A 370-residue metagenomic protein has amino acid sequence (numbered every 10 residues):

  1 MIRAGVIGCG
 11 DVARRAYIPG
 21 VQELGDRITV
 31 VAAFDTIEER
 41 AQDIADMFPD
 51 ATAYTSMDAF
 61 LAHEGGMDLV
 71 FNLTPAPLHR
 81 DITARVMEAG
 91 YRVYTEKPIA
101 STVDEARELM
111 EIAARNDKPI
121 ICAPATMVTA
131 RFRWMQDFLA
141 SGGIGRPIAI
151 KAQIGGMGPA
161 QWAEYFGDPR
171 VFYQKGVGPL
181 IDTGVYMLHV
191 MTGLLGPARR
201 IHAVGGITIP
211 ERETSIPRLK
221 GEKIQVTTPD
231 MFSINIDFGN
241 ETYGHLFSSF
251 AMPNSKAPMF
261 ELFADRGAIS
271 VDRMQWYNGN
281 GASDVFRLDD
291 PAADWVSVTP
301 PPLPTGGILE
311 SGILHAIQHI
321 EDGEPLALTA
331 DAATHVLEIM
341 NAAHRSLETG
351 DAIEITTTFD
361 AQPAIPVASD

Functional and structural regions predicted by a protein language model:
M1-F48: N-terminal Rossmann-like dinucleotide-binding module
V12, T36-E39, P302-L314: Active-site loop of classical SDR/Rossmann-like NAD(P)-dependent oxidoreductases, centered on the catalytic Tyr-X3-Lys
F48-I112: Beta-loop-alpha module in the N-terminal Rossmann-like domain of NAD(P)-dependent dehydrogenases, especially those
T55, T95, I120-C122, L246 (+1 more regions): Hydrophobic residues in well-ordered beta-strands that form the structural core
L69-F71, K118, A316-D370: C-terminal helix-rich "cap/oligomerization" subdomain common to oxidoreductases
E108-T126, G145-I150: Rossmann-fold dehydrogenase core element
T126-Q225, G350: Predominantly a Rossmann-like dinucleotide-binding segment in NAD(P)-dependent oxidoreductases
H189-N280, G312-D322, D360-D370: Contiguous beta-strand/loop segments that form the cofactor/metal-binding neighborhood of enzyme cores
